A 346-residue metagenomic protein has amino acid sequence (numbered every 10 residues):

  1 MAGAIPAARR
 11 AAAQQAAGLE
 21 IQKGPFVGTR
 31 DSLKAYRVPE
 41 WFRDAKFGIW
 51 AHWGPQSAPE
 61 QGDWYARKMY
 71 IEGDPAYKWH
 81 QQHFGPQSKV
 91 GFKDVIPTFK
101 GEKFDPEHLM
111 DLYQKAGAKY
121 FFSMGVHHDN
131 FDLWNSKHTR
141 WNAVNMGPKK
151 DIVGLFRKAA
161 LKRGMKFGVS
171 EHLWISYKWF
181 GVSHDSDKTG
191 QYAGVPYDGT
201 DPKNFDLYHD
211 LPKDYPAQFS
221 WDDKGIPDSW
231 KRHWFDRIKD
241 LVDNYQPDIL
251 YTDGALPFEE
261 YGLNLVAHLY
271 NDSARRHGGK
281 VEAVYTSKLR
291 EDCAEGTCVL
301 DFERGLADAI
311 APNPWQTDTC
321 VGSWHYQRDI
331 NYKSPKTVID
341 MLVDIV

Functional and structural regions predicted by a protein language model:
M1-Q14: N-terminal export signals
A12-V346: Mature catalytic domains of secreted/periplasmic carbohydrate-active enzymes
